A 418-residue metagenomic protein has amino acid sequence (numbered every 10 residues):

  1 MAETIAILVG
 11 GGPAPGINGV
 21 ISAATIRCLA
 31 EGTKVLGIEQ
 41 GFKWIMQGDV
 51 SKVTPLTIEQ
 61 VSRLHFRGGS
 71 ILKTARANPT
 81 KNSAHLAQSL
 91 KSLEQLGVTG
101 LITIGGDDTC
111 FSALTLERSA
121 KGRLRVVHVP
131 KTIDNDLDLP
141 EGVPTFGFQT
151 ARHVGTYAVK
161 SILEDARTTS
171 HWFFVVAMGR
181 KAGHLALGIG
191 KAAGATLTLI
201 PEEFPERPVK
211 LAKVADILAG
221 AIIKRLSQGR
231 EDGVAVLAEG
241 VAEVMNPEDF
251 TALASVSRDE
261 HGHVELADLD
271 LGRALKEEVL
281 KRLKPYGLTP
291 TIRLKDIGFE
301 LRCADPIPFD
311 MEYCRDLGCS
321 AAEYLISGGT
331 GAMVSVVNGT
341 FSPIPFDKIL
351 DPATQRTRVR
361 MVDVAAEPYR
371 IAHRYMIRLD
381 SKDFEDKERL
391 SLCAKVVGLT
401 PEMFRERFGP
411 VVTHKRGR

Functional and structural regions predicted by a protein language model:
M1-D49: N-terminal phosphate-binding or glycine-rich loops at protein starts, especially the Walker A/P-loop of NTPases
T4-G12, I17, V98-D108, F174-V175: A short, small-residue-rich loop immediately preceding and capping a beta-strand
G10-G12, T33, I38-K43, R76-A77 (+6 more regions): Short, ordered loop/turn segments at secondary-structure junctions
A14-A24, I45-M46, S83-H85, I104-L114 (+4 more regions): Short glycine/serine/threonine-rich phosphate/pyrophosphate-binding segments that cradle anionic phosphate groups
V35, S92, G100-G105, F111-T115 (+3 more regions): Accessory alpha-helical/coil subdomains and C-terminal extensions that flank or cap enzyme catalytic cores
I45-T99, T109, I133, V143-Y157: Glycine-rich oxoanion-binding loops at beta->alpha junctions
T251-R418: C-terminal non-catalytic interaction/assembly regions of soluble proteins
